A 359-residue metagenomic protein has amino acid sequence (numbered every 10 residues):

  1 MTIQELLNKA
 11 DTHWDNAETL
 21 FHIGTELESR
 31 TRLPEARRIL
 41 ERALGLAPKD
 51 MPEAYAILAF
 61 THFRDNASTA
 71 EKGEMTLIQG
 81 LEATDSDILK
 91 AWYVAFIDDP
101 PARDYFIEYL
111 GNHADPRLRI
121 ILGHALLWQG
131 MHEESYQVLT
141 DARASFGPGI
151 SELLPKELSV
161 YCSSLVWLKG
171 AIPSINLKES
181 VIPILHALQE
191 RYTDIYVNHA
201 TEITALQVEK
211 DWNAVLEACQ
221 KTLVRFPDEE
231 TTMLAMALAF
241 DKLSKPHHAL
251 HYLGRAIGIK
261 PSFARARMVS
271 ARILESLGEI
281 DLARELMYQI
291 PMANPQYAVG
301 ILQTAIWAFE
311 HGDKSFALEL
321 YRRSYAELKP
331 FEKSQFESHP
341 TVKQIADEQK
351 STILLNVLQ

Functional and structural regions predicted by a protein language model:
T2, A36, E71-G73, A102 (+6 more regions): Single-residue signature of alpha-solenoid repeat helices
N8-D11, L44-G45, I78-E82, L110-G111 (+6 more regions): Conserved structural position within tetratricopeptide repeats
W14, P48-K49, E82-D85, H113-A114 (+6 more regions): Short coil turns that delineate tetratricopeptide repeat
E18, P52-E53, D85-L89, R117 (+5 more regions): Start-of-helix register in tetratricopeptide repeats
H22, A56-I57, L89-W92, I121 (+6 more regions): Canonical tetratricopeptide repeat
T25, F60, W92-A95, H124 (+6 more regions): Residue-level recognition of tetratricopeptide repeat
S29, R64-N66, F96, W128 (+5 more regions): Register position in tetratricopeptide repeats
M75-D85, Y136-G147, F309, K314-E332: TPR/TPR-like (Sel1-like) alpha-helical repeat modules
